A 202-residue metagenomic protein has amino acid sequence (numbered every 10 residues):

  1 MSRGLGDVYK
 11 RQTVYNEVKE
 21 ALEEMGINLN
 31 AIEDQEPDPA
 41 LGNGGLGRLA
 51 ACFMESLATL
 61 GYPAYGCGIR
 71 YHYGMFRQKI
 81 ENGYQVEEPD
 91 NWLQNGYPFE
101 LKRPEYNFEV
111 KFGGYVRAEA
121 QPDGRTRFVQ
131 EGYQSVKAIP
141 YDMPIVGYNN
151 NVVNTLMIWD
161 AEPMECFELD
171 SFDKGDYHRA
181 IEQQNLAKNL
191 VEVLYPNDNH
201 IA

Functional and structural regions predicted by a protein language model:
M1-Y9: Single conserved hydrophobic/aromatic residue that forms the stacking wall/gate of nucleotide- or nucleobase-binding
V8-K10, L41-G45, N150, A202: Catalytic cores of large soluble enzymes that bind and process phosphate-bearing ligands
K10-V14, F167: Beta-propeller domains
V14-E55: Well-ordered mid-protein domain cores that form the structural environment of catalytic cofactors
E36, A50-F53, A58-P63, I69 (+1 more regions): Short, well-ordered loop/turn elements at secondary-structure boundaries
N43, T59-D142: Extended, regular secondary-structure scaffolds
A58-Y62, H72, P163-C166, A202: Hydrophobic/aromatic-lined pockets within catalytic cores
K102-A202: Active-site cores of enzymes that catalyze phosphoryl transfer or operate on phosphate-rich substrates
